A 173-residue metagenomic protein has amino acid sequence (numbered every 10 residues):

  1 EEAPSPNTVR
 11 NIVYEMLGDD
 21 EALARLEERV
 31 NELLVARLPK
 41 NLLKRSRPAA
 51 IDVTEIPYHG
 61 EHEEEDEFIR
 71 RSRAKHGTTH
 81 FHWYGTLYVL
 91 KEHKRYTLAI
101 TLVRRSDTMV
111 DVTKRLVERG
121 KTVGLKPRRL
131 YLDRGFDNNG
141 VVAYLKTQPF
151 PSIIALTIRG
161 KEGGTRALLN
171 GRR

Functional and structural regions predicted by a protein language model:
E1, S5, V9, R45-H59 (+3 more regions): Short, conserved catalytic/metal-binding motifs centered on acidic residues
N11-K91: Active-site-proximal, Lys/Arg-enriched surface segment that forms a nucleic-acid-binding/basic interface patch
H93-A99: Gly-rich Lys/Arg/Thr-decorated short loops/hinges at beta-loop-alpha junctions or inter-strand turns that position
I100-R173: An internal, acidic/charged active-site-proximal segment that coordinates divalent cations and/or engages
